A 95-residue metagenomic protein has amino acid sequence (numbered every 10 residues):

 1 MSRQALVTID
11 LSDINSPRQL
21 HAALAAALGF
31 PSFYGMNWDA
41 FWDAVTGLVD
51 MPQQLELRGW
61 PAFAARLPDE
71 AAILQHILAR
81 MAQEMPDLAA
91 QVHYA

Functional and structural regions predicted by a protein language model:
M1-A95: Positively charged, polar, low-complexity stretches
